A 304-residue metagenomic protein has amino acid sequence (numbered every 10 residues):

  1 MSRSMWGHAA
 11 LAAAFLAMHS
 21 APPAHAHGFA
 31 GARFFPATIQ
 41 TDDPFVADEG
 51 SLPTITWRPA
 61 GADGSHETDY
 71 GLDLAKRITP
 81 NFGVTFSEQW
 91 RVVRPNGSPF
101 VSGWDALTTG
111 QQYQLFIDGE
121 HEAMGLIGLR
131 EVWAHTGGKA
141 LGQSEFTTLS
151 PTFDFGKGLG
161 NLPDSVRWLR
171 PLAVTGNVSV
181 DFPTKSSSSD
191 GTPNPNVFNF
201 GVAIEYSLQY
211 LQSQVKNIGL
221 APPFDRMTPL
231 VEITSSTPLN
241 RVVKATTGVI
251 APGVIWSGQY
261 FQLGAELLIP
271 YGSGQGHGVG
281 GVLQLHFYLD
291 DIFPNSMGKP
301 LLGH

Functional and structural regions predicted by a protein language model:
M1-A10: Bacterial N-terminal signal peptides that target proteins for export
L11-L16, L283: Hydrophobic alpha-helical targeting segments used for export or membrane insertion
F15-A24: C-terminal segment of classical bacterial N-terminal signal peptides
H25-H304: Transmembrane beta-barrel domains of Gram-negative outer membranes and organellar outer membranes
